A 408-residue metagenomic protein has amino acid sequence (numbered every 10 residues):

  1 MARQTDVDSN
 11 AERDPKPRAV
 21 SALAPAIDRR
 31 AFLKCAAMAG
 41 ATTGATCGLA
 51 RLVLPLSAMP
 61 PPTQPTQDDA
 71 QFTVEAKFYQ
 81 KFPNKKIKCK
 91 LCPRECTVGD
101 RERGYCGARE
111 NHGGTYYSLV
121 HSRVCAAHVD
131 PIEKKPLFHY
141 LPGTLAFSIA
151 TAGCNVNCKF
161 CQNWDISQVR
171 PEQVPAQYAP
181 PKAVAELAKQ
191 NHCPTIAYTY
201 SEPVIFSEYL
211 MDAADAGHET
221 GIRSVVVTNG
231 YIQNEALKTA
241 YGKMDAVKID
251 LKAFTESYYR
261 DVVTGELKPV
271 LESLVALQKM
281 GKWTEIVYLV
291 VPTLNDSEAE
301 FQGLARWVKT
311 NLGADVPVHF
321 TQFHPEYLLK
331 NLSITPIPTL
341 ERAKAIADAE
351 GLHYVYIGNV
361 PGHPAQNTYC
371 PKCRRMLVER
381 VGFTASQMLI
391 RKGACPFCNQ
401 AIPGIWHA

Functional and structural regions predicted by a protein language model:
M1-D28: N-terminal secretory signal peptides
A24-L33, C154-N157: Twin-arginine (Tat) signal peptide motif
A26, C47-E95: C-terminal segment of N-terminal export signals and the immediately downstream linker at the start of the mature
D28-L49: N-terminal export leaders
T66-Q67, L91, G99-H112, H121 (+4 more regions): Canonical Radical SAM [4Fe-4S] cluster-binding loop centered on the CxxxCxxC motif and its immediate flanking residues
F72-L141: N-terminal juxtadomain amphipathic helix that follows a signal peptide/anchor or precedes a small N-terminal auxiliary
C89, C158, C370-C373, C395-C398: Short cysteine-rich clusters marking metal-coordination/redox-active sites
Y178-P338, A343: Conserved AdoMet/S-adenosylmethionine-binding subsite of the radical SAM
